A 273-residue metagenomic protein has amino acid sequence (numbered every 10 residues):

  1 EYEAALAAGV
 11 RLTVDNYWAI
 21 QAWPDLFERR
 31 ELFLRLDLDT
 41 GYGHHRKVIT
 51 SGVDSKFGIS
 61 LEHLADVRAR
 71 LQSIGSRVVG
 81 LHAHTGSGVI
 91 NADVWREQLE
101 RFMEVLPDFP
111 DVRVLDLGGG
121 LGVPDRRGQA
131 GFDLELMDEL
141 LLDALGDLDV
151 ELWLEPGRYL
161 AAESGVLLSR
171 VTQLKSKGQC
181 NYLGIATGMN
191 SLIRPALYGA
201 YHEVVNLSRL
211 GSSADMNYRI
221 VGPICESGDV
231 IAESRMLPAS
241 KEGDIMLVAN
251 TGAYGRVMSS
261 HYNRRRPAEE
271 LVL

Functional and structural regions predicted by a protein language model:
E1, A19-A22, S60-H63, V67 (+12 more regions): General structural feature for long, well-ordered alpha-helical segments within catalytic domains of soluble enzymes
E1-V114, V123: Active-site-proximal beta-alpha core segment in soluble small-molecule metabolic enzymes
V14, A83, L117-G119, L154-P156 (+1 more regions): Conserved beta-strand positions
W23-P24, G43-H44, R126-R127, E163-S164 (+1 more regions): Short glycine-/acidic-enriched loop or helix-start segments at secondary-structure transitions that form or flank
L26-R29, K47-T50, W95-R96, A130-F132 (+3 more regions): Short, glycine/charged-enriched secondary-structure capping and boundary segments
L36-T40, T85-V89, G119-V123, R158-L160 (+3 more regions): Glycine-rich beta-alpha junction loops
R96-P156: Acidic, glycine-rich loop-and-beta core segments that form the ion-binding/anion-interacting portion of active sites
L140, D149-L273: Charged (often Lys/Glu-rich) extended helix/loop segments that serve as interaction or gating elements
